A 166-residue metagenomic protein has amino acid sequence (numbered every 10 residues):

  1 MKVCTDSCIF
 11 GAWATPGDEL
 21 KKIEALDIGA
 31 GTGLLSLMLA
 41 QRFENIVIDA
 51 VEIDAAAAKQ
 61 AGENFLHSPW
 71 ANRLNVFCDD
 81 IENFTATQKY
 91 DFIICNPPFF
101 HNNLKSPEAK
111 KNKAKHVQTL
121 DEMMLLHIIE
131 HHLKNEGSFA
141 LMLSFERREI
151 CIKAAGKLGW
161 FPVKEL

Functional and structural regions predicted by a protein language model:
M1-P16: Conserved SAM-binding loop and adjacent beta-strand
V3, L120-L166: Conserved Class I SAM-dependent methyltransferase catalytic core
S7, Y90, K105-P107, A154: Short aromatic-enriched loop/helix-cap "lid" or pocket-rim segments at secondary-structure transitions that line
A12-A86, F92-C95, H101-S106: Conserved SAM/SAH cofactor-binding pocket of Class I
A50, A114-Q118, A140: Alpha-helix initiation/capping motif
N96-P97, F161: Hydrophobic alpha-helix-in-membranes signature
P97-M124: Mobile active-site "lid"/loop adjacent to the S-adenosyl-L-methionine
